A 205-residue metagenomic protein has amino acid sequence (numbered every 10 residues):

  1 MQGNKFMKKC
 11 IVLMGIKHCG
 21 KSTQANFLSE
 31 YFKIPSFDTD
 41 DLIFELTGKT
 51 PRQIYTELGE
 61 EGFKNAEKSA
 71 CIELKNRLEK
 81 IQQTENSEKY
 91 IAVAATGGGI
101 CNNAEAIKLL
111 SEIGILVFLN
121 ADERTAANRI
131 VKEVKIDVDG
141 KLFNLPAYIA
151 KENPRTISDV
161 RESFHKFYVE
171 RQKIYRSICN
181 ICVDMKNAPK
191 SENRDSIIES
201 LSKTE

Functional and structural regions predicted by a protein language model:
Q2-I11, F27, Y31, K89-I91 (+1 more regions): NTP-dependent small-molecule kinase module
I16: P-loop (Walker A) phosphate-binding loop of NTP-binding proteins
C19: ATP-binding Walker
S22: Walker A/P-loop
E30-T39: Post-Walker A helix-loop "phosphate-sensing" segment adjacent to the P-loop in P-loop NTPases
D41-S111, I136, L142-F143, A147-N153 (+1 more regions): ATP-dependent small-molecule kinase phosphotransfer cores that center on conserved nucleotide phosphate-binding segments
G97-I100, D122-R124, A188: Short glycine-rich anion-binding loops that position phosphate/pyrophosphate groups of nucleotides and phosphorylated
I115-E170: A glycine- and Lys/Arg-enriched "phosphate-lid" helix/loop adjacent to the NTP-binding pocket of small-molecule kinases
